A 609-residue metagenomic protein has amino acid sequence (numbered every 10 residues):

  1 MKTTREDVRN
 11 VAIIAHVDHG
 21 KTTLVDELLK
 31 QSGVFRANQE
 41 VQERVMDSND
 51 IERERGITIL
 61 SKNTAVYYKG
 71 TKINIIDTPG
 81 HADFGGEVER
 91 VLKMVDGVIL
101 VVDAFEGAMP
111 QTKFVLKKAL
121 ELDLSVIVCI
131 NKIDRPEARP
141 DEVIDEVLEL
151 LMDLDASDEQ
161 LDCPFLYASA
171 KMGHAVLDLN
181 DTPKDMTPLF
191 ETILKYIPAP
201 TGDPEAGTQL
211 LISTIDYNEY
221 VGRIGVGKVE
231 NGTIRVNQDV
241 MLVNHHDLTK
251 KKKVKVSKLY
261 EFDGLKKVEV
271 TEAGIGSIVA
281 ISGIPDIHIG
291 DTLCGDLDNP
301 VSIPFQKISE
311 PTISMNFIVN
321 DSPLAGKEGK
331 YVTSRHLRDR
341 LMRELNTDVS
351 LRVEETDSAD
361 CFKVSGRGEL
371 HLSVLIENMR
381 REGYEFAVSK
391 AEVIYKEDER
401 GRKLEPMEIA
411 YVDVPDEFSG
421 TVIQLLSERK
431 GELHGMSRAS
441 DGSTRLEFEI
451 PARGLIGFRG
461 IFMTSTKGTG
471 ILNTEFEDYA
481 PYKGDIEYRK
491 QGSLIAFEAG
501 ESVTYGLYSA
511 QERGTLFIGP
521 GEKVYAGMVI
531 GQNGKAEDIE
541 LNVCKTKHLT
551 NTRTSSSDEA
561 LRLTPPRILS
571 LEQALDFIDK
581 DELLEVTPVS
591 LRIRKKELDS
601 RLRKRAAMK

Functional and structural regions predicted by a protein language model:
M1-K609: Structural and coupling elements of P-loop NTPases
